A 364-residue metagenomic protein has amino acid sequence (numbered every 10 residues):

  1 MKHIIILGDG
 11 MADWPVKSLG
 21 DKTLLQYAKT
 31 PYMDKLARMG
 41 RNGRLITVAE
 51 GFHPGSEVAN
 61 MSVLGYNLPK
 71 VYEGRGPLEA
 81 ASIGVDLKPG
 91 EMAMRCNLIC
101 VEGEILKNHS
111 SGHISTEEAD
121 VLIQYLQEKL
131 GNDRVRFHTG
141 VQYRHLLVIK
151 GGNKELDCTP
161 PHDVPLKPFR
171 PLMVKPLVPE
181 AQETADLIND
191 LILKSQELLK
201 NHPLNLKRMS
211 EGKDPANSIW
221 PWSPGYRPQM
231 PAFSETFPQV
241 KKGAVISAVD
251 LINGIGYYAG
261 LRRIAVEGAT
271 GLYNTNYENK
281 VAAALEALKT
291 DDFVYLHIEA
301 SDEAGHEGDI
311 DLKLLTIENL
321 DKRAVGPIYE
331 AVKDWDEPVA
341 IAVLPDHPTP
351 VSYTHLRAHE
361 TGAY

Functional and structural regions predicted by a protein language model:
K2, A12-N132, V148, R357: Active-site nucleophile/metal-coordination loop of metallo-enzymes that catalyze phosphate/sulfate and related
I5-L7, F293-H297, A342: Structural motif
G8, V101, H297-S301: Short loop/turn segments at strand-loop or loop-helix junctions that form parts of catalytic or ligand-binding pockets
G10, H347-P348: Active-site metal-binding loops of divalent metal-dependent hydrolases
P31, L36, G212, E303-V339: A long, amphipathic alpha-helix that forms part of the scaffold/cap immediately adjacent to metal-dependent active
G103-N217, P221: Internal, non-catalytic "lid/hinge" segments that mediate substrate recognition, gating, inter-domain movement
Y226-L312: Anion-binding catalytic surfaces of enzymes that hydrolyze or transfer phosphate/sulfate esters
T354-T361: Conserved small/polar residues in nucleotide/adenosyl-binding loops
